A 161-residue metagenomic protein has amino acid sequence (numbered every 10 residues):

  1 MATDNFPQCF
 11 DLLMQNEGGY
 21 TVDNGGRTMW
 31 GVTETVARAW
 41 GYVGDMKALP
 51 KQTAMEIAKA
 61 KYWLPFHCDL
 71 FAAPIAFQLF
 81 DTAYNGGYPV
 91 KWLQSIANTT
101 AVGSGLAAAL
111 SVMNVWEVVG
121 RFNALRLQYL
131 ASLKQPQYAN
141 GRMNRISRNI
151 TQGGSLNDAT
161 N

Functional and structural regions predicted by a protein language model:
M1-N161: Cell-wall polysaccharide-cleaving catalytic domain and substrate-binding groove, primarily in peptidoglycan/chitin
